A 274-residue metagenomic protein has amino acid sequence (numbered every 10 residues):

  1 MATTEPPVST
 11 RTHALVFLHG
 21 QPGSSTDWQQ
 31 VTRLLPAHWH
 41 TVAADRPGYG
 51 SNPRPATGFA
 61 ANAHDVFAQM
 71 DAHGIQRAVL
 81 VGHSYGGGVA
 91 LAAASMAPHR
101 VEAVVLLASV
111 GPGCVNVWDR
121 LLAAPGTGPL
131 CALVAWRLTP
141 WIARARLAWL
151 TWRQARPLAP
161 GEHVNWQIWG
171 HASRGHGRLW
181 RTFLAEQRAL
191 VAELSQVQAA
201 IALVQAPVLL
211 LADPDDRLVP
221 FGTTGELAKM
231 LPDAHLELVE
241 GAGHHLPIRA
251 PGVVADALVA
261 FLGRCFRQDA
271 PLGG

Functional and structural regions predicted by a protein language model:
P6-S51: Conserved HGGG/HGGXW glycine-rich cap/lid loop of the alpha/beta-hydrolase fold
H19-Q21, A78, G82-S84, D213: Conserved alpha/beta-hydrolase "nucleophile elbow" surrounding the catalytic nucleophile
A43-Y85, D256: Active-site loop/oxyanion-hole signature of alpha/beta-hydrolase fold enzymes
S95, V104-W136: Flexible "cap/lid" loop of the alpha/beta hydrolase fold
L106, V115-V117, T139-L203: Conserved alpha/beta-hydrolase catalytic His-Asp/Glu region
V191, P214-V219: Acidic catalytic loop of the alpha/beta-hydrolase fold
V204, L210-A212: Short beta-strand/loop motif that positions the catalytic acidic residue of the alpha/beta-hydrolase fold
A242-P251, A255: Catalytic histidine-centered segment of alpha/beta-hydrolase-like enzymes
